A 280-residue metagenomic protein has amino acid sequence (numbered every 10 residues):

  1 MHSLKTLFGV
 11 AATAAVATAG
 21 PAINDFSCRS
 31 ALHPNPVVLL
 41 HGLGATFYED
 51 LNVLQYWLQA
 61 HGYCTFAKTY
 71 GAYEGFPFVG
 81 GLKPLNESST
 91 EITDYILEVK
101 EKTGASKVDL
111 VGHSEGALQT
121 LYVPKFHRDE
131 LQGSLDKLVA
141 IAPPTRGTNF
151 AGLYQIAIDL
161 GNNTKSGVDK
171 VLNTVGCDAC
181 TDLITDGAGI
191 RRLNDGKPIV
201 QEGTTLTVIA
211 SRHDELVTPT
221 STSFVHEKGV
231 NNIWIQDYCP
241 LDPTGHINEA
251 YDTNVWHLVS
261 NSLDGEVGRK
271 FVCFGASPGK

Functional and structural regions predicted by a protein language model:
M1-P21: Fungal secretory targeting signals
S27-V108, L160-K170: Active-site catalytic motif of lipid deacylating hydrolases and related acyltransferases
R29-H33, Q59-A60, K102-T103, V111 (+3 more regions): Extracellular/periplasmic catalytic domains that process cell-envelope and extracellular macromolecules
V37, T65-A67, L138, L206-V208 (+1 more regions): Conserved beta-strand scaffold positions in the cores of enzyme catalytic domains, especially in NTP/NDP-utilizing
H41, T65, S89-L193: Serine-dependent carboxylesterase/thioesterase catalytic core of lipase-like alpha/beta-hydrolase/SGNH enzymes
F47-L51, G81-S89, H113, D182-D186 (+1 more regions): Solvent-exposed, acidic/flexible segments
N52, G147-Y154, T218-T222, T244-G245: Short aromatic-enriched loop/helix-cap "lid" or pocket-rim segments at secondary-structure transitions that line
G161, I199-K280: C-terminal catalytic-base region of ester-bond hydrolases, centering on the histidine of the charge-relay
